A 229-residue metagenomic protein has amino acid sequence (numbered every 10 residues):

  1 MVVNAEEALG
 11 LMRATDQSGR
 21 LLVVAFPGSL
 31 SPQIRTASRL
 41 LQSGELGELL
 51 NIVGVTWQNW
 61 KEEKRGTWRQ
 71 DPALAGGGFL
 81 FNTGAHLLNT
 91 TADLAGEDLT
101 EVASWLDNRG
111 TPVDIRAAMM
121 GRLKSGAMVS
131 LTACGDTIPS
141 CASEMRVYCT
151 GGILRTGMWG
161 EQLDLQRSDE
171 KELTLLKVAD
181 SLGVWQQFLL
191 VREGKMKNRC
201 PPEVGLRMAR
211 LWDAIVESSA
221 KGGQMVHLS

Functional and structural regions predicted by a protein language model:
M1-S29, G44: Beta-strand-loop-alpha-helix segment that lines the small-molecule cofactor/substrate pocket of alpha/beta enzymes
E7-M12, Q17, K124, L190-S229: C-terminal helix-rich "cap/oligomerization" subdomain common to oxidoreductases
L21, G28-W105, G110-T111, G222: Predominantly a Rossmann-like dinucleotide-binding segment in NAD(P)-dependent oxidoreductases
I34-T36, K61-T67, D114-R116, S143-E144 (+2 more regions): Short aromatic-enriched loop/helix-cap "lid" or pocket-rim segments at secondary-structure transitions that line
A75-F81, K171-A179: A short glycine-threonine-serine/GTX helix/turn-capping micro-motif
N82, N89-E161, G183-K197, A214 (+1 more regions): Contiguous beta-strand/loop segments that form the cofactor/metal-binding neighborhood of enzyme cores
P139-E144, L165-E170, T174-L176: A short, polar/proline- and glycine-enriched secondary-structure boundary/capping micro-motif
T174-Q186, C200: Active-site loop of classical SDR/Rossmann-like NAD(P)-dependent oxidoreductases, centered on the catalytic Tyr-X3-Lys
